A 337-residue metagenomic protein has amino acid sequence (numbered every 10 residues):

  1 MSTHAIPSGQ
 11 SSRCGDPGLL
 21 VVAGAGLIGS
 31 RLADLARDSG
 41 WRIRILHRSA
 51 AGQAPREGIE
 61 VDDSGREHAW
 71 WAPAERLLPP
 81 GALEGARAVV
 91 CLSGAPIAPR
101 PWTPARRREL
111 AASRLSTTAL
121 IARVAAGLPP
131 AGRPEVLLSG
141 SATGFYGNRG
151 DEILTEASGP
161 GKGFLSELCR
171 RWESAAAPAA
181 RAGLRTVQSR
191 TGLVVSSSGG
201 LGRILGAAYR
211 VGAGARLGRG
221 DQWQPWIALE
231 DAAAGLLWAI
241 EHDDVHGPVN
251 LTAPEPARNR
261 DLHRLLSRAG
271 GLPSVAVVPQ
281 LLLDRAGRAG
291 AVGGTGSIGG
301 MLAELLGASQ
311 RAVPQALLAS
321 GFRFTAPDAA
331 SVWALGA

Functional and structural regions predicted by a protein language model:
M1-G9, R13, A303-A337: C-terminal amphipathic/interface module of NAD(P)-dependent oxidoreductases and related NAD-binding regulators
G18-D38: N-terminal Rossmann NAD(P)H-binding glycine-rich loop of SDR-like oxidoreductase domains
S64-T117: NAD(P)H-binding glycine-rich loop region in Rossmannoid oxidoreductase-like domains and their noncatalytic homologs
T118-G163: Conserved Rossmann-fold NAD(P)-dependent oxidoreductase catalytic core, especially the SDR/UDP-sugar
S141-A142, S174-S197: Conserved beta-loop-beta element that borders a ligand/cofactor-binding pocket
R170, V195-L205, E230, A239-V249: Glycine/proline-rich active-site loop of Rossmann-fold NAD(P)-dependent oxidoreductases
I204-I227, D231: A conserved pocket-lining segment of Rossmann-fold NAD(P)-dependent short-chain dehydrogenase/reductase
H242-I298, A334-G336: Mid/C-terminal beta-alpha module of Rossmann-like enzyme folds, strongest in SDR-family dehydrogenases/epimerases
